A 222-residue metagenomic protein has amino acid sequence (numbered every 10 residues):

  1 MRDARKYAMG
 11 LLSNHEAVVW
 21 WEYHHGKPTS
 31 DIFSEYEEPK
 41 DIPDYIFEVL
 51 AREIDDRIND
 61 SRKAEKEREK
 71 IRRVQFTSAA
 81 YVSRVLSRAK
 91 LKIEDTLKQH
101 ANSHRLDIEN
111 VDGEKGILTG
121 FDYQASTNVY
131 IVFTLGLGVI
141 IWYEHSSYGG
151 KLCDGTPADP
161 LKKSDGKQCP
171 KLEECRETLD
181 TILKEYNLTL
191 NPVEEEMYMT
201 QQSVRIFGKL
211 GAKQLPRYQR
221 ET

Functional and structural regions predicted by a protein language model:
M1-H15: Short, Lys/Arg-enriched anionic-surface-contact patches
H15-Y23: Short alpha-helical "packing" element that flanks the helix-turn-helix/winged-helix DNA-binding module
G26-S78: Helix-turn-helix DNA-binding module
S30-S34, K90, T96: Alpha-helical promoter-recognition and RNA polymerase-docking modules of transcription initiation factors, dominated by
I93-E109: Short Lys/Arg-enriched helix C-cap and helix-to-coil transition segments that create basic nucleic-acid-contact patches
R105-Y186: Helix-turn-helix/homeodomain-like alpha-helical modules used for DNA recognition and transcription-factor dimerization
S164-T222: Charged, low-complexity intrinsically disordered regulatory/assembly segments
